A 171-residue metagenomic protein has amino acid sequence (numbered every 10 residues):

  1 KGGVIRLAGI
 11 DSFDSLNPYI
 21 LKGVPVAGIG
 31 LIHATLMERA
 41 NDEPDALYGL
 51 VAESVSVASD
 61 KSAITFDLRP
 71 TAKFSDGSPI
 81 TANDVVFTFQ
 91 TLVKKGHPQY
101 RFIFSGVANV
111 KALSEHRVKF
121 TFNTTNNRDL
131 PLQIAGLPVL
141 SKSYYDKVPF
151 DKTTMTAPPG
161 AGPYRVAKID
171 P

Functional and structural regions predicted by a protein language model:
K1-R6: Immediate post-signal peptide segment of exported/extracytoplasmic ligand-binding proteins
A8-S59, D67, Q90, P159-A161: N-terminal lobe/hinge region of extracytoplasmic solute-binding protein
S12-F13, T71-A72, T125-N126: Acidic glycine-/aspartate-rich tracts in secreted/extracellular proteins
L16, L36, L47, F104-V110 (+2 more regions): Short clusters of hydrophobic/aromatic residues that line enzyme substrate/ligand-binding pockets
N17-G23, L68-D76, V107, T153-T154: Second-shell loop/turn segments in exported
N41-D42, A52-E53, G106-V107, P149-M155 (+1 more regions): Short, P/G- and charge-enriched loop/turn segments at secondary-structure junctions
S54-P98, L113, K119-T121: Aromatic- and charge-enriched surface segment that lines or borders ligand/interaction sites
D67, R101-Y145, P163-D170: Surface-exposed binding/hinge segments that line and control ligand-binding clefts or catalytic entry sites
